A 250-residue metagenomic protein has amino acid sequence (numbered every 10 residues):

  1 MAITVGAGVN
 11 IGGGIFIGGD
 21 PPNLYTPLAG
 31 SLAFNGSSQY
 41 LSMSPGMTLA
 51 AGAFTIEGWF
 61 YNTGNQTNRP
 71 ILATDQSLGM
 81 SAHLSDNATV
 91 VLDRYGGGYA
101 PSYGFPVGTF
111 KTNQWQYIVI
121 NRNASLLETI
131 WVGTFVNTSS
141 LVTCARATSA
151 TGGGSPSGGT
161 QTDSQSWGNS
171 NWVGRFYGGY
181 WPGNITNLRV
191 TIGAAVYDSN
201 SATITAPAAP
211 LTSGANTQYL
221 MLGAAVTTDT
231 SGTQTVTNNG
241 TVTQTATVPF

Functional and structural regions predicted by a protein language model:
A2-A7, G13-F34, L141-V142, R146 (+2 more regions): Extended recognition patches within non-cytosolic domains
A7-I11, I15, T89-D93, S166 (+1 more regions): Beta-propeller blade termini and top-face loops
G14-S37, I56-Q66, S81-Q161, T191 (+1 more regions): Extracellular glycan-interaction surfaces
Y25, T48-A50, L84-S85, F110-T112 (+3 more regions): Extracellular/periplasmic catalytic domains that process cell-envelope and extracellular macromolecules
S31, Y40, G46, N68-I71 (+3 more regions): Structural detector of coil-to-beta-strand junctions
N35-F54, A100-F110, F176-G179, A206-T212: Short surface loop/edge beta-strand patches of beta-sandwich-type extracellular domains that form ligand-contact sites
A51-E57, W115-Y117, S125-L127, S170 (+2 more regions): Extracellular structured ligand-interaction cores
Y95-F105, S157-T186: Extracellular glycan-interaction patches encoded by glycine-rich segments
